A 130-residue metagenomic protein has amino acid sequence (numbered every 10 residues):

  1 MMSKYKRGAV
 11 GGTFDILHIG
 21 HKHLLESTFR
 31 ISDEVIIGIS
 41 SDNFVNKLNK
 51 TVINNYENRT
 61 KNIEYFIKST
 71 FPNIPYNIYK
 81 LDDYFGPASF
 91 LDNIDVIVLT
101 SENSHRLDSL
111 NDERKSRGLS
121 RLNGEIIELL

Functional and structural regions predicted by a protein language model:
M1-L130: Nucleotidyltransferase catalytic core that binds NTPs
